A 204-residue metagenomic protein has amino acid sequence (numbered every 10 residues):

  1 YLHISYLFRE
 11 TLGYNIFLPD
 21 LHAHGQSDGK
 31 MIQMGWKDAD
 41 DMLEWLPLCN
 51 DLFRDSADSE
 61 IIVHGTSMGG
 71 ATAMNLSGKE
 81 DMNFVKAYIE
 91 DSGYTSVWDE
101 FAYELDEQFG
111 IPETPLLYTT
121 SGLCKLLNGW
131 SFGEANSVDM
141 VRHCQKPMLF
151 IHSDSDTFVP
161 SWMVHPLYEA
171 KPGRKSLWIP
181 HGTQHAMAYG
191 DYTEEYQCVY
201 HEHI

Functional and structural regions predicted by a protein language model:
S5-D28: Conserved alpha/beta-hydrolase
I32-F53: Alpha/beta-hydrolase active-site loop
D55-S67: Alpha/beta-hydrolase fold nucleophile elbow
N75-W130: Hydrolase active-site cap/lid region
S137, K146, P160-E169: Short alpha-helix in the alpha/beta-hydrolase fold that links the catalytic acid
H143-Q145, F150-H152, D156: Short beta-strand/loop motif that positions the catalytic acidic residue of the alpha/beta-hydrolase fold
D154-V159, A186: Acidic catalytic loop of the alpha/beta-hydrolase fold
T183-E195: Catalytic histidine-centered segment of alpha/beta-hydrolase-like enzymes
